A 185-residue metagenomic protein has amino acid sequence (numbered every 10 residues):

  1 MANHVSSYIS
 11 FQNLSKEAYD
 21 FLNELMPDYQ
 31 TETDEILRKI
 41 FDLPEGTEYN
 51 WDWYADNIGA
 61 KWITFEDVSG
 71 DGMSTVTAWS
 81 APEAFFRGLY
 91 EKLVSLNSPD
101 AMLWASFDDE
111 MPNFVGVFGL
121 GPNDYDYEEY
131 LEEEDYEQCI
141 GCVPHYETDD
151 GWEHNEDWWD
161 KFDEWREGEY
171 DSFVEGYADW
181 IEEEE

Functional and structural regions predicted by a protein language model:
M1-E185: Intrinsic low-complexity, intrinsically disordered or marginally ordered coil/linker segments
